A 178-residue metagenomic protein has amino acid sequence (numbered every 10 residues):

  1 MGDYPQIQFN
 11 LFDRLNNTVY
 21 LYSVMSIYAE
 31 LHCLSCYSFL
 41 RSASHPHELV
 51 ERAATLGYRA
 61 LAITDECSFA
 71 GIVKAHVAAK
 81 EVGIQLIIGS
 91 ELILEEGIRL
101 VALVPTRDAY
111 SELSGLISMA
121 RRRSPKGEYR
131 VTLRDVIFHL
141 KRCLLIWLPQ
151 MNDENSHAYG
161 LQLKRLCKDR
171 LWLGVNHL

Functional and structural regions predicted by a protein language model:
Y4-P5: Alpha-helix boundary/capping motif
Q8-L178: Phosphodiester-processing cores and adjacent nucleic acid-binding clamps
